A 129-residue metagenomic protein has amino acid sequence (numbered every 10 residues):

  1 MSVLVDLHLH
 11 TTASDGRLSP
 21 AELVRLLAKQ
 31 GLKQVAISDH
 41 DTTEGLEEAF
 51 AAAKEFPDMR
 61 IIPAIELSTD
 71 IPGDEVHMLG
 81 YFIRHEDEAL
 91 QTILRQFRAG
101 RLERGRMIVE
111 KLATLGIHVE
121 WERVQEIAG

Functional and structural regions predicted by a protein language model:
M1-D74: An N-terminally biased module of ancient metal coordination in phosphate/nucleic-acid-related enzymes
K54-G129: Extended substrate/RNA-proximal surfaces in nucleic-acid metabolism proteins
